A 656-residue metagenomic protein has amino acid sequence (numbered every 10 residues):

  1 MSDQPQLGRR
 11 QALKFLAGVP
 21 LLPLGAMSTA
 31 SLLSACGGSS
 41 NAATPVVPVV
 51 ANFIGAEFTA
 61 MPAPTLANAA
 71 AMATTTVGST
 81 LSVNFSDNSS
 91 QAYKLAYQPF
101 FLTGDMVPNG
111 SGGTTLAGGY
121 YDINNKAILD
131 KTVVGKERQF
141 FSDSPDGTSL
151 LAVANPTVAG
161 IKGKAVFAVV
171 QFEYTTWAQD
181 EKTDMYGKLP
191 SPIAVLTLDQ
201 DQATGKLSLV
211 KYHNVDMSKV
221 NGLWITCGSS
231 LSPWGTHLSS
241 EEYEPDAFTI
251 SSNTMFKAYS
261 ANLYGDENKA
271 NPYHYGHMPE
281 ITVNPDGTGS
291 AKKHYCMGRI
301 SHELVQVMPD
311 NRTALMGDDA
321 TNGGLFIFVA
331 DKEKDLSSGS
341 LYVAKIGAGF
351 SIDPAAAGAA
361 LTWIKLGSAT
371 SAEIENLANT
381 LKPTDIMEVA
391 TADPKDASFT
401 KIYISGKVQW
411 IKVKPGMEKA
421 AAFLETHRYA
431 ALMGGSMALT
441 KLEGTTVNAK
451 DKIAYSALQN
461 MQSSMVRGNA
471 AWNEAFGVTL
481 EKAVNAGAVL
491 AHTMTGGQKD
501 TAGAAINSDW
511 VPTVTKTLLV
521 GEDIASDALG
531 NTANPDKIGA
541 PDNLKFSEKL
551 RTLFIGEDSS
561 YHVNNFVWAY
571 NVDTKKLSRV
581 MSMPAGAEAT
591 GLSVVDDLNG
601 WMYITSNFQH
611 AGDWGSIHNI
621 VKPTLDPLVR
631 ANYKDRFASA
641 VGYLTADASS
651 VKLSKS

Functional and structural regions predicted by a protein language model:
M1-A35: N-terminal secretory signal peptides
G37-S39: Bacterial signal peptide processing site
P45-S656: Conserved small-residue
